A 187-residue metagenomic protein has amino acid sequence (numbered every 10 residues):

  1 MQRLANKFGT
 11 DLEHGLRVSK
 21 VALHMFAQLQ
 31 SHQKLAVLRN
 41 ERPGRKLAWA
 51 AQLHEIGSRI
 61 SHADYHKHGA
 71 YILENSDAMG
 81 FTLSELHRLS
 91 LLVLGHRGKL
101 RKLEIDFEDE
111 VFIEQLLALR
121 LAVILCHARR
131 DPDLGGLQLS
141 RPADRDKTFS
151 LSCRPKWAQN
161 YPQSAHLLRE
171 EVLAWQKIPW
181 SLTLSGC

Functional and structural regions predicted by a protein language model:
Q2-F8, H14, K20-R141: Divalent metal-dependent catalytic cores for phosphoryl transfer on phosphate-bearing substrates
R129-S185: Low-complexity, glycine/alanine/valine/leucine- and proline-rich hydrophobic stretches
